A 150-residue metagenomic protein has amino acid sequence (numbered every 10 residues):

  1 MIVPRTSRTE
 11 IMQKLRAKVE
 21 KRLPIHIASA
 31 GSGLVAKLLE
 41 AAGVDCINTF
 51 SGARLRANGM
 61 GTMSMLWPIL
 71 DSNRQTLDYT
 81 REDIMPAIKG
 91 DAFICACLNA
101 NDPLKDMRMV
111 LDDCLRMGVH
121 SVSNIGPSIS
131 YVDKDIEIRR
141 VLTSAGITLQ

Functional and structural regions predicted by a protein language model:
I2-Q150: Alpha/beta enzyme core
